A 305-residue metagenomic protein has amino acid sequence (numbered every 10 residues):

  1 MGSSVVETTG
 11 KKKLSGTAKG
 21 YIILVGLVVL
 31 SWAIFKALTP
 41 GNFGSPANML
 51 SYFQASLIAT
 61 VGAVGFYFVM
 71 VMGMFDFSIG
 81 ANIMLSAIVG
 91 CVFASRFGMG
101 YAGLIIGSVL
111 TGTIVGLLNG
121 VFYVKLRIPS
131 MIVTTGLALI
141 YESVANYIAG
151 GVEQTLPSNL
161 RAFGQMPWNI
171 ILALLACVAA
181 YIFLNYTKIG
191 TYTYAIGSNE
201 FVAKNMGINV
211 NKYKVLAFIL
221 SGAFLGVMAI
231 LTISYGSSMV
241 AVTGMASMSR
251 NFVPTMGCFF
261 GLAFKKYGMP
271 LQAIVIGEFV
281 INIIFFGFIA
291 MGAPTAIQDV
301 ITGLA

Functional and structural regions predicted by a protein language model:
M1-A63, G100-G103, I208: Membrane-interfacial amphipathic/re-entrant helices at transmembrane-helix boundaries
L24, F35, F163-I196, N209-N211 (+1 more regions): Alpha-helical transmembrane segments of multi-pass integral membrane proteins
L30-A37, S45-F97, Y123, M256-G268: Single transmembrane alpha-helix segments in multi-pass membrane proteins
G41-S51, G222-T255: Inter-helical junctions in multi-pass inner-membrane proteins, predominant in energy-converting antiporter-like
G98-A138, I276-G277: Alpha-helical transmembrane segments within multi-pass membrane transporters and channels
L126, S130-T187, V215-L216, G236-G244: Transmembrane helix-bundle core of multi-pass membrane transporters and related energy-transducing complexes
V240-V300: Transmembrane alpha-helical segments in multi-pass inner-membrane proteins
